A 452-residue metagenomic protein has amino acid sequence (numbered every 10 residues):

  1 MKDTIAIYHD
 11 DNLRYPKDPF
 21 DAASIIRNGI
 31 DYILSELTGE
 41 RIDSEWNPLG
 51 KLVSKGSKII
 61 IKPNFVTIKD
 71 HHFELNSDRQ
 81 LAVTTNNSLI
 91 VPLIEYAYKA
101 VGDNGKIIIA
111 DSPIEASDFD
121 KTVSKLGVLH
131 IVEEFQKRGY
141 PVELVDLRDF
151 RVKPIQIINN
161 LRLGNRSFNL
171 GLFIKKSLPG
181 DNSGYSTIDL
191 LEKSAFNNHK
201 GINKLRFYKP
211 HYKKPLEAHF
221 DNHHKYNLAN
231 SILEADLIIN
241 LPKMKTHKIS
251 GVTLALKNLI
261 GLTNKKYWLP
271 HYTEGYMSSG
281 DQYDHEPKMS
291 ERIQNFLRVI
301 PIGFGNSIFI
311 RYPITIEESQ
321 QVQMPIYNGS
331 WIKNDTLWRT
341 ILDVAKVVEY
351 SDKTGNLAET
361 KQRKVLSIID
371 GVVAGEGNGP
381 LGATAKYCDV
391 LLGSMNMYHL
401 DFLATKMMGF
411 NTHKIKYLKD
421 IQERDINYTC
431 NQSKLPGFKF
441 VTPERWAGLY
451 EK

Functional and structural regions predicted by a protein language model:
M1-K452: Extended, low-polarity segments enriched in aliphatic/aromatic residues
